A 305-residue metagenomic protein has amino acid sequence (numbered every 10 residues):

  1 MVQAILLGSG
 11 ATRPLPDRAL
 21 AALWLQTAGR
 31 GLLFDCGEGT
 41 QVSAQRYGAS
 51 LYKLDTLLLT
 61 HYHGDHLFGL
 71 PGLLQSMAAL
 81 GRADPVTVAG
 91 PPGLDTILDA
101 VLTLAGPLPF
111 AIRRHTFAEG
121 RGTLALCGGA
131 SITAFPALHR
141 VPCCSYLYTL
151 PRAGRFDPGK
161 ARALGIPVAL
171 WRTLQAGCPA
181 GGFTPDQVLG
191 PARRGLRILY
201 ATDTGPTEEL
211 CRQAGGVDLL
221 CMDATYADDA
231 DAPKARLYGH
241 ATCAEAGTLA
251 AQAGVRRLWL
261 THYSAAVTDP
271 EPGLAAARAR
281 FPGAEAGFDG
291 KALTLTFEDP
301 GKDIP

Functional and structural regions predicted by a protein language model:
M1-Y47, P85, Y146-Y148, G190-A201 (+1 more regions): Conserved beta-strand hairpin/beta-sheet module of binuclear metal-dependent hydrolase folds, prominently
L20-A22, V141-S145, G290-A292: Short hydrophobic/aromatic beta-strand or adjacent loop that forms the aromatic wall/cage of a ligand/substrate-binding
F34-G37, L54-Y62, P91, L199-T204 (+3 more regions): Active-site neighborhood of phospho(di)ester-bond hydrolases with catalytic His/Asp-centered motifs
E38-A89, R114-A118: Active-site metal-binding motif and surrounding structural segment of the metallo-beta-lactamase
G69-M77, L98-V101, T268-A276: Metal-dependent catalytic neighborhoods of phosphoester/phosphodiester hydrolases
R82-P85, A89-F117, A266: Active-site neighborhood of divalent metal-dependent phosphoester bond hydrolases
R121, T207-P305: Binuclear metal-ion centers of metallo-dependent hydrolases, dominated by the metallo-beta-lactamase
C127-Q213, L219-C221: Active-site-proximal loop/helix segment associated with metal-binding centers of metalloenzymes
